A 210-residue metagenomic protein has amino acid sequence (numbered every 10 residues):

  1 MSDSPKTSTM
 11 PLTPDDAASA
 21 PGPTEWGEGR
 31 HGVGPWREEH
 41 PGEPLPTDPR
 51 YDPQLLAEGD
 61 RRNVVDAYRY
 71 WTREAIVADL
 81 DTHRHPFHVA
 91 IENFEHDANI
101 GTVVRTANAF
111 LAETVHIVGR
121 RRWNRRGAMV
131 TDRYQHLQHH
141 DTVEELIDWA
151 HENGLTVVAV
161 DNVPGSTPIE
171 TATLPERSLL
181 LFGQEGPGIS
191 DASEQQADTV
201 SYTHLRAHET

Functional and structural regions predicted by a protein language model:
D3-P5, T9, D52-L56, R62-G165 (+1 more regions): RNA substrate-binding interface of SAM-dependent RNA methyltransferases
A20-G22, W26-L56: Membrane-embedded alpha-helical bundles that constitute the cytochrome b-like, heme-associated redox core of multi-pass
R122-R126, P187-S193: Short, glycine/polar-rich helix-capping loops at beta-to-alpha or helix-loop-helix junctions that flank or form
V163-G165, Q184-P187: Short glycine-rich anion-binding loops that position phosphate/pyrophosphate groups of nucleotides and phosphorylated
T173-L174, S193: Structural alpha-helical scaffold elements that stabilize or flank donor/cofactor-binding regions in carbohydrate
T203-T210: Conserved small/polar residues in nucleotide/adenosyl-binding loops
